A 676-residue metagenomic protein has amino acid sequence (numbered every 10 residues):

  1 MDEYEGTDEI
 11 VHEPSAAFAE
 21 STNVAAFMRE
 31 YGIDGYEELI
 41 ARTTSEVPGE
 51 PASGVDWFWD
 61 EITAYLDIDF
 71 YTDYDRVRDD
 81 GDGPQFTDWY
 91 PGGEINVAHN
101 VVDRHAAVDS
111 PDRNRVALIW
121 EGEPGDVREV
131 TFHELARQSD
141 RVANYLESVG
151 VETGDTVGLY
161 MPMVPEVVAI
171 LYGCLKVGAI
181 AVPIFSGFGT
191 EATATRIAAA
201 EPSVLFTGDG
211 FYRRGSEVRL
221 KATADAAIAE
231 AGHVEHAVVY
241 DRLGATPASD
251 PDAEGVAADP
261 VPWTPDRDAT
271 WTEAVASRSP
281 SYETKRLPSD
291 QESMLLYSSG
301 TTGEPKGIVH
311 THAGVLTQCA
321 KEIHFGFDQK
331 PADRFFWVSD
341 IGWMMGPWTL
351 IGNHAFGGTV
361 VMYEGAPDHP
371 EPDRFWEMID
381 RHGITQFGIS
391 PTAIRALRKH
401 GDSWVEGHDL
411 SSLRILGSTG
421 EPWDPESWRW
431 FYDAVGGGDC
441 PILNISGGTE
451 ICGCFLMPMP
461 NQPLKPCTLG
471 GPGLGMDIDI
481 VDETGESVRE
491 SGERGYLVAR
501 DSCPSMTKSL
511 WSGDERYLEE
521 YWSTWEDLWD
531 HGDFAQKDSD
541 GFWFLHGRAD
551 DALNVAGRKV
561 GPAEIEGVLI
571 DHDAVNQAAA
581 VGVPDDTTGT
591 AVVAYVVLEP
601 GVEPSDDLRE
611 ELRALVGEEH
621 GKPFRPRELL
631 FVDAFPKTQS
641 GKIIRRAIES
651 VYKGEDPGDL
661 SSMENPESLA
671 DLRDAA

Functional and structural regions predicted by a protein language model:
L39-R42, A98, N114-L171, G189-A194 (+2 more regions): Conserved AMP-binding/adenylate-forming core of the ANL superfamily
N114-V116, V238-V239, A245, D259-Y297 (+4 more regions): Conserved pre-ATP/AMP-binding loop-to-beta segment of ANL
P162, V204-T223, G244, E364-D368 (+3 more regions): Adenylate-forming
Y172, K176-T270, G383, S390: Structural core segment of the AMP-binding/adenylate-forming
I184-D209, A224, D380, F387 (+7 more regions): AMP-binding/adenylate-forming catalytic core of the ANL superfamily
H236-V239, T587, E618-I643, E655-A675: AMP-binding/adenylate-forming catalytic domain of the ANL superfamily
L316-R334, M344-Q386, H400: Conserved AMP-binding/adenylation subdomain of ANL enzymes
Y363, D380, L416, P422-F542 (+2 more regions): Conserved AMP-binding/adenylate-forming
